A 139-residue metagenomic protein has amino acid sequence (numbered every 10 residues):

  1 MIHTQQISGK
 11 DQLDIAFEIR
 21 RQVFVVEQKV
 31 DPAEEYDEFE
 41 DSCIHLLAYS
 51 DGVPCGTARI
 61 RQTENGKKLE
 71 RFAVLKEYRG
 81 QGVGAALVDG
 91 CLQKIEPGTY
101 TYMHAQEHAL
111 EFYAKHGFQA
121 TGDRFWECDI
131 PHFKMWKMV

Functional and structural regions predicted by a protein language model:
M1-E35, E40-S50: Short amphipathic alpha-helix that is part of the acyltransferase structural core
L47, V53-R61, K68-A73: Conserved beta-strand in the GNAT
Q62-E70, R79, C128-H132: A conserved beta-turn-beta hairpin within the catalytic core of GNAT-like acetyltransferases that forms part
Y78, G82-G90: Conserved acetyl-CoA pyrophosphate-binding loop and the N-cap/start of the following alpha-helix in GNAT-like
K94-Q106: Conserved GNAT acetyl-CoA-binding A-motif
E107-P131: Conserved active-site alpha-helix within GNAT-family acetyltransferase domains
